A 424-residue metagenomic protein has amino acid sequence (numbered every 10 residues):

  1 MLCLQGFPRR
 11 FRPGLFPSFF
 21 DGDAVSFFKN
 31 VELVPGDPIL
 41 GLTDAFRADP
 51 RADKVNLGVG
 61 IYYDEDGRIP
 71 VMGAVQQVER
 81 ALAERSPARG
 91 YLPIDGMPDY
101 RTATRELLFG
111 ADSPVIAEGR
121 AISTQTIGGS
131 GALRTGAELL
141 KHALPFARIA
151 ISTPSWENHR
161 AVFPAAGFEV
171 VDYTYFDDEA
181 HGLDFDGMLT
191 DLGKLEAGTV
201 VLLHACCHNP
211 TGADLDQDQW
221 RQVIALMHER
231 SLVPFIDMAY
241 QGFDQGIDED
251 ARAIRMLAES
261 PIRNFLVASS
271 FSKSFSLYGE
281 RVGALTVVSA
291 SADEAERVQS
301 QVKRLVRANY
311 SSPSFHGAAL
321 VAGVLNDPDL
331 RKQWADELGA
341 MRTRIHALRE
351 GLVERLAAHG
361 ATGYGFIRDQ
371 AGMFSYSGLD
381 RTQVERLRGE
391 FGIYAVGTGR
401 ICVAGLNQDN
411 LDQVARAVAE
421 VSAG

Functional and structural regions predicted by a protein language model:
R9-A24: Short, Lys/Arg-enriched N-terminal segments with co-localized hydrophobic residues within the first ~10-30 amino acids
V25-G96, A103-E106, G110, A308 (+2 more regions): N-terminal "arm"/small-domain region of PLP-dependent enzymes with the aminotransferase-like
L57, V170, P234, Y394-A395: Hydrophobic beta-strand scaffold residues
Q76, R80-A81, S86-E229, G242-F243 (+4 more regions): Conserved core of the PLP fold type I
A253-R297: Active-site PLP attachment segment
Q299-A318, V324-V353: Structural signature of PLP-dependent enzymes
A335-E390: Conserved PLP-binding catalytic core of the aspartate aminotransferase-like
